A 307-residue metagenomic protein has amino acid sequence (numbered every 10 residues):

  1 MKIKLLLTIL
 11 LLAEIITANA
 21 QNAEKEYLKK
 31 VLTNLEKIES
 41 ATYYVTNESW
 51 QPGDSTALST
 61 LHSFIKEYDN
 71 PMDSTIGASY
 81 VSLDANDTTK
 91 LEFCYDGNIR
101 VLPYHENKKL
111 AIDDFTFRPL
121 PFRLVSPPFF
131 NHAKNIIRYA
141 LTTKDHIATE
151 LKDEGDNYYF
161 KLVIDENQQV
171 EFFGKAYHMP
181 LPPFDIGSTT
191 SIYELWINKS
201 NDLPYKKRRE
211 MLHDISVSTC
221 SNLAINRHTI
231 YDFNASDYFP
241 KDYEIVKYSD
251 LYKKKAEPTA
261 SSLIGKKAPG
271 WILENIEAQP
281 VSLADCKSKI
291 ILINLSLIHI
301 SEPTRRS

Functional and structural regions predicted by a protein language model:
M1-E26: Bacterial Sec-dependent N-terminal signal peptides
N19-D69, T142-T149: N-terminal leader/targeting segments and the immediate start of mature chains
N47-S49, S82, P103-N107, R208-L212: Beta-turn initiation residues at beta-strand->coil junctions
P71-F130: An acidic-aromatic
F130-S200, Q279: Extended beta-strand-rich segments in extracellular/periplasmic secretory proteins, especially within noncatalytic
F184-S191, S200-Q279, C286: Non-transmembrane domains of secretory- and envelope-associated proteins
K289-I290, R305: Conserved helix-turn-beta segment immediately C-terminal to the redox Cys motif in thioredoxin-like folds
I298-S307: Single conserved hydrophobic/aromatic residue that forms the stacking wall/gate of nucleotide- or nucleobase-binding
